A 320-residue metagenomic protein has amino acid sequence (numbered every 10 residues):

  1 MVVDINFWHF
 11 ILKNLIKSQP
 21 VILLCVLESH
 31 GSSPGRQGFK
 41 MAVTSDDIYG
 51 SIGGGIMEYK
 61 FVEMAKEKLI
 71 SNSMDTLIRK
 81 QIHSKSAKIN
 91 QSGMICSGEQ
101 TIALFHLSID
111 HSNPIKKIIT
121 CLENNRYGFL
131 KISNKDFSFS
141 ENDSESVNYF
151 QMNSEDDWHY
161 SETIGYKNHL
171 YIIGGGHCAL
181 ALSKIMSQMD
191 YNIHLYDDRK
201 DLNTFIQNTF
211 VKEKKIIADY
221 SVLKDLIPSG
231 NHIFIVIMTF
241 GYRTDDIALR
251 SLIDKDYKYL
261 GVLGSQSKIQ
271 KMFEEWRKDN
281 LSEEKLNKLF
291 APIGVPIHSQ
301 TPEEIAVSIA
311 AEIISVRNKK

Functional and structural regions predicted by a protein language model:
M1-D198, F205-E213, G230-I233, E274-W276 (+1 more regions): Segments forming oxygen-rich coordination pockets for charged ligands
H177, R243-T244, S267-K268: Short alpha-helical
L182-I185, I247-K255: A short acidic, amphipathic alpha-helical/loop segment
Y191, Y257, L281: Short phosphate-binding/catalytic loops that engage adenosine nucleotides
Y196, F234-F240, R250-E275: ADP-ribose/adenylate-binding Rossmann-like module
Q207, R243-D245, R250: Cytosolic regulatory regions of ion transport systems
Y220-N231: Short amphipathic alpha-helix with an adjacent loop that forms part of the alpha/beta core around
L263-K320: Adenosine-phosphate binding glycine-rich loop
